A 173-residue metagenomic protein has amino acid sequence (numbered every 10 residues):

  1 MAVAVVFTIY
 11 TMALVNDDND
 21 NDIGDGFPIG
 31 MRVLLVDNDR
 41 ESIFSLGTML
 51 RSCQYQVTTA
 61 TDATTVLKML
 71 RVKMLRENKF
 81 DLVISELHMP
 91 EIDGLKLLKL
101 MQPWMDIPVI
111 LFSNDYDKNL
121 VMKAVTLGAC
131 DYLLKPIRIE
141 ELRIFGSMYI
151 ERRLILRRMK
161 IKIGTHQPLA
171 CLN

Functional and structural regions predicted by a protein language model:
L14-N16, D22-R32, N38-E77: Two-component/phosphorelay signaling modules centered on CheY-like receiver
M31, T61-D62, D93-K96, Y116: Acidic catalytic/metal-coordinating carboxylates
A60-T61, L67, E91-I92, N119 (+1 more regions): Hydrophobic residue at a beta-alpha junction that N-caps the helix immediately following a catalytic beta-strand/loop
E77, L95-K96, L100-P103, N114-L134 (+1 more regions): Alpha4 helix (beta4-alpha4-beta5 surface) of REC/receiver domains from two-component response regulators
K79-D81, W104-P108: His-Asp phosphorelay/catalytic-motif detector in bacterial-type signaling
E86-L87, S113: Active-site residues of response regulator receiver
E141-S147, E151-N173: CheY-like receiver
